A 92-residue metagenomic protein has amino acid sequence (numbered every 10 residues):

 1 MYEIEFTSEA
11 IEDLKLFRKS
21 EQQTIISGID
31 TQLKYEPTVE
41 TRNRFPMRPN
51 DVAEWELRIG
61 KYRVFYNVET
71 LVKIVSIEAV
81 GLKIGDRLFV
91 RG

Functional and structural regions predicted by a protein language model:
M1, S8, E12, Q23 (+2 more regions): Enriched for short, Lys/Arg-rich terminal
Y2-E3, D13, F45-N50: Acidic/histidine-enriched, beta-strand-rich ligand/metal-binding domains
E9-E40: N-terminal first-folded block
F17, T41-N43, L57, Y62 (+1 more regions): Short, intrinsically disordered low-complexity segments
F17-E21, D51, V72: Short coil/turn residues that cap or connect secondary-structure elements
T31-E56: A short, surface-exposed loop/turn module that caps and links secondary-structure elements
